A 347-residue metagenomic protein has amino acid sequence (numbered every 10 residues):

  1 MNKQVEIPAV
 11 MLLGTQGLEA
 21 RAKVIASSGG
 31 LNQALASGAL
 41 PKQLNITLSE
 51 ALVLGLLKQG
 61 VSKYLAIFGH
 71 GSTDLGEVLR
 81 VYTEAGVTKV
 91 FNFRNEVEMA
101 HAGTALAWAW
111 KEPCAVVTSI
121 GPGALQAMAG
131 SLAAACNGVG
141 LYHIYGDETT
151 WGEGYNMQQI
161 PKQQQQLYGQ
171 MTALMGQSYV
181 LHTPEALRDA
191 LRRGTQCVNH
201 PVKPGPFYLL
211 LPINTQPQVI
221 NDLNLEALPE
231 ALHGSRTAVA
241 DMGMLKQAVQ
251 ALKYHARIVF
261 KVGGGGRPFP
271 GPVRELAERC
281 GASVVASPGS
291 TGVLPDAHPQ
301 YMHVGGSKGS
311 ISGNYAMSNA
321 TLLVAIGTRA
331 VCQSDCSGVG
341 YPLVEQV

Functional and structural regions predicted by a protein language model:
N2-V347: N-terminal alpha/beta PP-like core and its mobile active-site loop of ThDP/TPP-dependent enzymes
